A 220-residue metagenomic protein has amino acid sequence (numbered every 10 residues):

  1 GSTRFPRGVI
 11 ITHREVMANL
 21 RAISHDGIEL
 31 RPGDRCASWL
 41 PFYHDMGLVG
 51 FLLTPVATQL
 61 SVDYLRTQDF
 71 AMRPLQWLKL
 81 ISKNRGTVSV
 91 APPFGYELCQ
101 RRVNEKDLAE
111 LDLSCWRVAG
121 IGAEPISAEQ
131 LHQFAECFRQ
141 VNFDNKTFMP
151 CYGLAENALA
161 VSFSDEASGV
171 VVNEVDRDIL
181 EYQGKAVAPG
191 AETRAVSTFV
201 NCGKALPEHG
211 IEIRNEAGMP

Functional and structural regions predicted by a protein language model:
G1-A18: Conserved AMP-binding A3 loop
S2, Q59, A123: Conserved G/P- and acidic residue-centered "switch" motifs that form tight phosphate/ATP-binding loops in soluble
G8-I10, C36-S38, T54, D63-Y64 (+6 more regions): Structured core elements
V9, H13, D26, W39-F42 (+4 more regions): Hydrophobic alpha-helical scaffolding
E15, N19, F51, Q76-L80 (+3 more regions): Alpha-helical scaffold elements adjacent to nucleotide-binding pockets in ATP/GTP-utilizing enzyme cores
M17-R35, D45-T87, R102-K106: Conserved AMP-binding/adenylation subdomain of ANL enzymes
D34-A37, D63, V90, K106-E129 (+2 more regions): Conserved helix-loop-beta element of the AMP-binding
R117-A119, I126-P220: Conserved AMP-binding/adenylate-forming
